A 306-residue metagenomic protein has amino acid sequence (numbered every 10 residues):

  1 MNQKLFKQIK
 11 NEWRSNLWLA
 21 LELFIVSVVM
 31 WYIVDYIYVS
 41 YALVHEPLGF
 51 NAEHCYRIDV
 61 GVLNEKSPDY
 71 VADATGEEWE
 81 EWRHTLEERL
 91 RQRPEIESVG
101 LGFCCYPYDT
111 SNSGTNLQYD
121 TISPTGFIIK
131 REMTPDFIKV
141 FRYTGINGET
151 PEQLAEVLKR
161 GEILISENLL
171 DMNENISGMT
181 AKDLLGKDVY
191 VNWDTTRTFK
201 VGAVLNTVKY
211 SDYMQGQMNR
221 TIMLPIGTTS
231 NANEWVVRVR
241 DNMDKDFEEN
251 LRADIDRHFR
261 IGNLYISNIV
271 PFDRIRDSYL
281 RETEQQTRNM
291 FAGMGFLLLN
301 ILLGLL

Functional and structural regions predicted by a protein language model:
N2-K7, L303-L306: Intracellular coupling helices
I9, L90-R91, I255: Hydrophobic C-terminal alpha-helix "anchor/cap" residues
R14-V39, E284-L306: Hydrophobic alpha-helical transmembrane segments of multi-pass inner-membrane transport and secretion
E22, R57-V60, G100-F103, L164-S166 (+5 more regions): Short beta-strand segments
V34-T125, K130-R131: Membrane-proximal extracellular/periplasmic loop immediately following the first transmembrane helix
S40, I58, L90, I96-V99 (+6 more regions): Generic structural signal for small/hydrophobic residues in well-ordered secondary structure, especially within
P124-N219: Hydrophobic secondary-structure segments that place a key small or acidic residue at a functional site
E167-D171, W193-T287: "Rare, low-scoring activations can occur in soluble or secreted enzymes where short amphipathic helices or signal
